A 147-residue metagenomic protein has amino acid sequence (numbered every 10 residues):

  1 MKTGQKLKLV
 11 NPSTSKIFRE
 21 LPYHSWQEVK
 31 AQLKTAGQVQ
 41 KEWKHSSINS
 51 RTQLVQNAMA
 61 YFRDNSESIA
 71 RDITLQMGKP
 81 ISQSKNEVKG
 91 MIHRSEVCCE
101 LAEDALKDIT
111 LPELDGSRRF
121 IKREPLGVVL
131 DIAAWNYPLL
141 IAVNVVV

Functional and structural regions predicted by a protein language model:
M1-S117: N-terminal Rossmann-like NAD(P)+-binding subdomain of aldehyde/semialdehyde dehydrogenases
T110-V147: Conserved small-residue-rich beta-alpha loop and adjacent elements that most often cradle the phosphate/pyrophosphate
